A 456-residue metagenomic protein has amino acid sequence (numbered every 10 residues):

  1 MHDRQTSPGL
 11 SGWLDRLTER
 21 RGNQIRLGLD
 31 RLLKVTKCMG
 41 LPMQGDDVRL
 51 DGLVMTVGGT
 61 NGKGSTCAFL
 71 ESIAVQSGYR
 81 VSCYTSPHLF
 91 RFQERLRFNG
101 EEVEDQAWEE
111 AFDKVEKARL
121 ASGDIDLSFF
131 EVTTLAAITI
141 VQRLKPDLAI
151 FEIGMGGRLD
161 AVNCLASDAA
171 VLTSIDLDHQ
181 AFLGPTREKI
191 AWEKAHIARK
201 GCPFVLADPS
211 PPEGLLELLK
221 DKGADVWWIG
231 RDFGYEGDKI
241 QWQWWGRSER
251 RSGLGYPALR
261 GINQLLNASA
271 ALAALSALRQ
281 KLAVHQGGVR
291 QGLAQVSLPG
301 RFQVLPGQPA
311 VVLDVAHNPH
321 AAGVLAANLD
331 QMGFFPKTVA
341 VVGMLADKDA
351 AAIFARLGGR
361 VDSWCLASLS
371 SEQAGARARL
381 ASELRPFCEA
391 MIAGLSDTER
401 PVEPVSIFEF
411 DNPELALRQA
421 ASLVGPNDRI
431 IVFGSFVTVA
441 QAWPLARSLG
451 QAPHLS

Functional and structural regions predicted by a protein language model:
M1-N61, S65-R80, L89-F90, P203-V205 (+1 more regions): N-terminal leader/targeting and accessory segments in enzymes
N23, L29-D51, Q76-L165, L183: ATP-dependent carboxylate-amine ligase catalytic core
L50-L53, L148-I153, D160-V171, I175-H179 (+2 more regions): Nucleotide phosphate-binding/pyrophosphate-handling subdomain across enzymes that bind or process nucleotide phosphates
Y84, V205-D208, L218-G237, A258-I262 (+6 more regions): Beta-strand->loop->alpha-helix junctions that form or flank phosphate-binding loops in nucleotide-handling enzymes
P87, A136-F182, E213-L254: Extended acidic/charged loop-beta regions that coordinate divalent cations and stabilize anionic phosphate/carboxylate
T139-Q142, A273-Q280, P444: Short glycine/serine- and small hydrophobic-enriched flexible loop segments
A191-R199: Membrane-proximal helix-turn-helix segments that form the acceptor-binding/catalytic region of lipid-linked
P209-G214, D221-G223, D238, A310-V311 (+2 more regions): C-terminal helical cap/extension that packs against the catalytic core of soluble nucleotide-cofactor enzymes
